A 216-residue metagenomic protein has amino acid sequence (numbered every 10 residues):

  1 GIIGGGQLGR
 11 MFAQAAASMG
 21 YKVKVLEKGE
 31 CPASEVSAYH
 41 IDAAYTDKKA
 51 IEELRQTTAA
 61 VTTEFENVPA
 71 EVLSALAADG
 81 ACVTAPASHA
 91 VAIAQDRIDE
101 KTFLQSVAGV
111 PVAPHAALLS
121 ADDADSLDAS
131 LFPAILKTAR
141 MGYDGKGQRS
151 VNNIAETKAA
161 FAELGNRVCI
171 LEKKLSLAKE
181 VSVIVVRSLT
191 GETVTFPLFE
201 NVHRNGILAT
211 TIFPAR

Functional and structural regions predicted by a protein language model:
G1-Q95, D99-T102, S106-V107, D122: ATP-binding N-terminal substructure of ATP-dependent carboxylate-amine bond-forming enzymes
I2, I135, I170: Short glycine-aspartate micro-motif
G5-G6, E27-G29, E64-F65, A87-S88 (+6 more regions): Fold-independent oxyanion-binding glycine-rich loops and adjacent beta-strand/coil segments at enzyme active sites
D79, A87-Q148, I154: A conserved helix-loop-beta module that forms one wall/lid of the active-site cleft in ATP-utilizing catalytic domains
G147, V151-R216: Internal nucleotide-binding/catalytic subdomain
